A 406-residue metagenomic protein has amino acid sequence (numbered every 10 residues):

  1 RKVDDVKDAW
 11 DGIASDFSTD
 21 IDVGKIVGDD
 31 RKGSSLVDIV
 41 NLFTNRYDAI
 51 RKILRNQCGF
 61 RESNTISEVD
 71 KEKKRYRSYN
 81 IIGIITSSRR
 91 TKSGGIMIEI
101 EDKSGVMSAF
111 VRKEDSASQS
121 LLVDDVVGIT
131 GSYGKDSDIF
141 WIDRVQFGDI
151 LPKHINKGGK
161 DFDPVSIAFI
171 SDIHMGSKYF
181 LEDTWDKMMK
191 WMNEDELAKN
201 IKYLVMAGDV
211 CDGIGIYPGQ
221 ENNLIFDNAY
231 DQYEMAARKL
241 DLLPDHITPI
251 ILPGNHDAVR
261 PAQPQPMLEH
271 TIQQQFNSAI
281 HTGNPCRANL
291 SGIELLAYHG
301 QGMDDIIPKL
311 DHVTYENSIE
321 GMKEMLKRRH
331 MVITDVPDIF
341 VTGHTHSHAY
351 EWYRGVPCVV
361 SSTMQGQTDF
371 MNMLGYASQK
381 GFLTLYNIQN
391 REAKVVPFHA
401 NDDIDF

Functional and structural regions predicted by a protein language model:
R1-F406: Extended recognition/assembly regions associated with phosphoester-bond processing machinery
